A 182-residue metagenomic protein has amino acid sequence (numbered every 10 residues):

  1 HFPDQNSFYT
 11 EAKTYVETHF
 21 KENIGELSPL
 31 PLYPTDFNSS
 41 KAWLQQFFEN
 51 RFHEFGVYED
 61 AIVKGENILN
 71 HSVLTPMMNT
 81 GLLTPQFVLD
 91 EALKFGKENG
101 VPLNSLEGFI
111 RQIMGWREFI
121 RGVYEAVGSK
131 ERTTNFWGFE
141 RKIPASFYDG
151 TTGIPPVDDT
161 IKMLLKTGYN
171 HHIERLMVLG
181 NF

Functional and structural regions predicted by a protein language model:
H1-F109: Glycine/tryptophan-enriched, flexible segments
V73, M78, L83-F182: Active-site-proximal binding-pocket segments
